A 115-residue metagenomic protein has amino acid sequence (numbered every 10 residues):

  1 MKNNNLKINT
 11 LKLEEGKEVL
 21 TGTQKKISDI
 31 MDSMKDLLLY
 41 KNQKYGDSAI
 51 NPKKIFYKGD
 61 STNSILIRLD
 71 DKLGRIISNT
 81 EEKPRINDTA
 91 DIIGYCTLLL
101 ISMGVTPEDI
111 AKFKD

Functional and structural regions predicted by a protein language model:
M1-D115: Intrinsically disordered, low-complexity regulatory regions that flank transcription factor DNA-binding cores
